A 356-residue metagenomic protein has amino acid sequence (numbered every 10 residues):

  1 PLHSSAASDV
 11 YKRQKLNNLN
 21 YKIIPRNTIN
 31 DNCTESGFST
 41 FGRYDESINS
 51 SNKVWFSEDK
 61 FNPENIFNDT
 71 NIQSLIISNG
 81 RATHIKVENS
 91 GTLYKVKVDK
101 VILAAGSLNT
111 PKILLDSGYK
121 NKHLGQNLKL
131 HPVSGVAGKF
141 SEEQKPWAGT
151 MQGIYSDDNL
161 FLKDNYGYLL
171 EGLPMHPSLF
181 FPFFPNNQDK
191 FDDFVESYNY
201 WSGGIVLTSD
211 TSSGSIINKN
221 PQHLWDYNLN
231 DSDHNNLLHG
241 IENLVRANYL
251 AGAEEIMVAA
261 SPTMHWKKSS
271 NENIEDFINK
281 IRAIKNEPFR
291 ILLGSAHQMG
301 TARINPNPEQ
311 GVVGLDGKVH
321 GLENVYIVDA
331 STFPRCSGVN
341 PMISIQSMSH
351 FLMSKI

Functional and structural regions predicted by a protein language model:
P1-Q14: Single conserved hydrophobic/aromatic residue that forms the stacking wall/gate of nucleotide- or nucleobase-binding
K12-T40: Flavin (FAD/FMN) cofactor-binding and adjacent substrate-gating region of FAD-dependent oxidoreductase domains
F38-D99: Helical element adjacent to the flavin cofactor pocket in flavoenzyme catalytic cores
S39-G42, F67-N68, S74-S78, E254-R335 (+1 more regions): A glycine-rich dinucleotide-binding beta-alpha-beta segment and adjacent secondary-structure elements that constitute
T70, L75, K86-Y155, D329 (+2 more regions): Glycine-rich loop(s) and the adjacent beta-strand/alpha-helix scaffold that form part
N121-N248, E255, S295-G300, V312 (+2 more regions): FAD cofactor-binding and catalytic pocket of flavoenzymes
V245-N248, S349-I356: Internal hydrophobic alpha-helix adjacent to the cofactor/substrate pocket in enzyme cavities
R335-M353: A conserved FAD-binding loop/helix module that cradles the flavin
